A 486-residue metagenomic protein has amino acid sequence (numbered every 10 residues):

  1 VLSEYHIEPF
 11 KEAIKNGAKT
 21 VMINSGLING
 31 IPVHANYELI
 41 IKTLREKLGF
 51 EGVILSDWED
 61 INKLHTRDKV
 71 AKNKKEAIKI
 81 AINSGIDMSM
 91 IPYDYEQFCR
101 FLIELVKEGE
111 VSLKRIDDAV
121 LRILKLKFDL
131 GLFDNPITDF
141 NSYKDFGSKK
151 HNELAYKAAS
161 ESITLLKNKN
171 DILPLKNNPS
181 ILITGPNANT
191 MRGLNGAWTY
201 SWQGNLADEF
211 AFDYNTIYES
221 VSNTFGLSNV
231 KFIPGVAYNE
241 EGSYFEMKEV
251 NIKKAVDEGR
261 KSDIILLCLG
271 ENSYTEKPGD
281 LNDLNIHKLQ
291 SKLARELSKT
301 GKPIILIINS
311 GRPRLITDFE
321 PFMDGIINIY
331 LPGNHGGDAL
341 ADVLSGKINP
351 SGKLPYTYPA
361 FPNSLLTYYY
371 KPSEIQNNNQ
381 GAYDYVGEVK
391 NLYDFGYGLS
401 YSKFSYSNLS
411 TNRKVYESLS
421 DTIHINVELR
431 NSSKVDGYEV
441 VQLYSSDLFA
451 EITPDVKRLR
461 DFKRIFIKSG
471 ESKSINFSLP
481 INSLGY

Functional and structural regions predicted by a protein language model:
V1-Y486: Glycoside hydrolase catalytic-domain context in secreted enzymes
